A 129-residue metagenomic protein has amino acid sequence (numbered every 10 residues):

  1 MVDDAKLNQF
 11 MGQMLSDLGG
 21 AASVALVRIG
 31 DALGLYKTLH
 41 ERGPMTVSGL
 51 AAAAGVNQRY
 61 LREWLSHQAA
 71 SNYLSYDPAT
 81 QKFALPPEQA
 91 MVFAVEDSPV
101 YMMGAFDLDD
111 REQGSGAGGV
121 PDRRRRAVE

Functional and structural regions predicted by a protein language model:
V2-P44, G49-G55, R59-E129: Conserved Class I S-adenosyl-L-methionine-dependent methyltransferase catalytic core
